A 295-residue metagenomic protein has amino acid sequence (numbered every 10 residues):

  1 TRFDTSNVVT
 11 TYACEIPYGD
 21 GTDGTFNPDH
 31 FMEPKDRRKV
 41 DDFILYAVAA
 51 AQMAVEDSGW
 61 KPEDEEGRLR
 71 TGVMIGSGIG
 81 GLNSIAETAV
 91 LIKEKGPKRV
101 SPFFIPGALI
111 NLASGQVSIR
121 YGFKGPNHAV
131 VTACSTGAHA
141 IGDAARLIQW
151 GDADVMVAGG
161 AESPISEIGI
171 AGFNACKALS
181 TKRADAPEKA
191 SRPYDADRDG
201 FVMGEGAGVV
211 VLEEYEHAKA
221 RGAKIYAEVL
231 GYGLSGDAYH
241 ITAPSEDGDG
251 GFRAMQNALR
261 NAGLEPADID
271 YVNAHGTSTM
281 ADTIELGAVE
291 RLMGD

Functional and structural regions predicted by a protein language model:
T1, A184-L264, D270-Y271: Condensing-enzyme catalytic core mediating Claisen C-C bond formation in acyl metabolism
R2, D64-I75, N127-T132, A153-A161 (+2 more regions): Beta-strand segments within the central parallel beta-sheet cores of soluble alpha/beta enzyme folds
R2-A49, V55, G80-D143, D152 (+2 more regions): Conserved catalytic cysteine-centered active-site region of acyl-thioester-dependent Claisen-condensing enzymes
I44-S77: Feature captures the FAD/FMN-dependent oxidoreductase FAD-binding
A47-S58, A113, A140, E213-E214 (+3 more regions): Short, well-ordered amphipathic alpha-helical segments that serve as non-catalytic structural scaffolds within diverse
A51, V73, V117, G137 (+6 more regions): Conserved small-residue
S84-T88, I141, S166-G172, Y239-P244 (+1 more regions): Short acidic, glycine/serine/threonine-rich loops at helix termini
D270-R291, D295: Active-site pocket-lining segment
